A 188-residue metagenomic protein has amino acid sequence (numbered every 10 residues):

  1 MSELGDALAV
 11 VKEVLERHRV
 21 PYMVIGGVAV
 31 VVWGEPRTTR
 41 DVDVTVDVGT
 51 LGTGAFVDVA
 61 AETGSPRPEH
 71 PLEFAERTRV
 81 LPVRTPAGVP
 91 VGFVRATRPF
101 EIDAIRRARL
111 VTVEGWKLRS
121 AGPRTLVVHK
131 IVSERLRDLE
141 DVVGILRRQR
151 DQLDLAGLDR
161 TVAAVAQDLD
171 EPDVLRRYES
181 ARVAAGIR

Functional and structural regions predicted by a protein language model:
M1-R188: Compositionally biased terminal segments of proteins
